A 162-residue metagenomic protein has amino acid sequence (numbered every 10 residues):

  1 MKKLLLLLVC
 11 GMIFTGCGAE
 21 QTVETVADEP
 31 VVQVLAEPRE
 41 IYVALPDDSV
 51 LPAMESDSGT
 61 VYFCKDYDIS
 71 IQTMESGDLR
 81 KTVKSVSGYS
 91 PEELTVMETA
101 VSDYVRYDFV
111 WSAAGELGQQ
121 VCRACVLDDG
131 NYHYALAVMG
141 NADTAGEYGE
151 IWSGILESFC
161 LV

Functional and structural regions predicted by a protein language model:
L5-T60, Y67, G130-Y132, M139-V162: N-terminal targeting sequences that direct proteins away from the cytosol to non-cytosolic compartments
A53-T144: Conserved polar/disulfide-associated segments of primarily extracytoplasmic proteins
